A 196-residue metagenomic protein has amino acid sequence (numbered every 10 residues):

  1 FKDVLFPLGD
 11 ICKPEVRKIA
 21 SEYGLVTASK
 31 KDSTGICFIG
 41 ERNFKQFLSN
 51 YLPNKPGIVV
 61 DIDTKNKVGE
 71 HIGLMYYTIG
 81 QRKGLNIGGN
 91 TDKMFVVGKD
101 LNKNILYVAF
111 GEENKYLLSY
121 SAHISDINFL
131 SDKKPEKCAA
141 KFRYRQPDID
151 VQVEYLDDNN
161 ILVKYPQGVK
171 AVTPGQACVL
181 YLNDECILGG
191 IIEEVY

Functional and structural regions predicted by a protein language model:
F1-I187, I191-Y196: Nucleotide-activated chemistry modules centered on ATP-dependent adenylation/adenylyltransferase
